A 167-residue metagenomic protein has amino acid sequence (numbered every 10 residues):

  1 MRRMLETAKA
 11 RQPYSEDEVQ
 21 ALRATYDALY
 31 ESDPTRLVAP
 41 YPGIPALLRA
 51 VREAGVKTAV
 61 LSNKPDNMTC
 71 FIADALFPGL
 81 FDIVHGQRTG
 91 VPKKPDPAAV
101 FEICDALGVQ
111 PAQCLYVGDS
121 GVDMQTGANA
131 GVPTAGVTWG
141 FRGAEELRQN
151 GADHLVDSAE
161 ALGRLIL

Functional and structural regions predicted by a protein language model:
M1-K57, N67-C70, L80: N-terminal helical cap/lid subdomain that shapes the substrate entry/recognition surface in HAD-like hydrolases
T35-A39, P65-V117, G121-A130, A144-E146: Substrate-recognition "cap/lid" segment bordering the active-site pocket of phosphatases
N63, R88, T138-F141, A159: Short secondary-structure boundary segments
T134-G136: Short hydrophobic beta-strand element within catalytic cores of glycosyltransferases and related nucleotide-activated
W139-Q149: Short, glycine/polar-rich helix-capping loops at beta-to-alpha or helix-loop-helix junctions that flank or form
H154-S158: Short acidic-hydrophobic, aromatic-tinged amphipathic segments that line or gate anion-handling sites
L162-L167: Short amphipathic alpha-helix with an adjacent loop that forms part of the alpha/beta core around
